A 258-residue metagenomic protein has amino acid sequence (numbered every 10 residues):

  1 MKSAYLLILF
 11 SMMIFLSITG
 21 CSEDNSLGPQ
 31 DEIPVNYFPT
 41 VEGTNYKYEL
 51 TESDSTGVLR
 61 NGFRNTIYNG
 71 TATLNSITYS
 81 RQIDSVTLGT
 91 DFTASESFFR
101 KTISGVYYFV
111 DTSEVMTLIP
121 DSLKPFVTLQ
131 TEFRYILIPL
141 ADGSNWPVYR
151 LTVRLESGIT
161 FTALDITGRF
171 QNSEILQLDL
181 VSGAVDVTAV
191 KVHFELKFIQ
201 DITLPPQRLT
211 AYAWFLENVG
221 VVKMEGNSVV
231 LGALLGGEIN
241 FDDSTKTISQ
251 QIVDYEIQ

Functional and structural regions predicted by a protein language model:
M1-I8: Bacterial N-terminal signal peptides that target proteins for export
L9-F15: Hydrophobic helical h-region of N-terminal Sec-dependent signal peptides in bacterial secretory/periplasmic proteins
L16-G20: C-terminal motif of bacterial Sec signal peptides marking the signal peptidase cleavage site
D24-Q258: Conserved functional acidic sites
